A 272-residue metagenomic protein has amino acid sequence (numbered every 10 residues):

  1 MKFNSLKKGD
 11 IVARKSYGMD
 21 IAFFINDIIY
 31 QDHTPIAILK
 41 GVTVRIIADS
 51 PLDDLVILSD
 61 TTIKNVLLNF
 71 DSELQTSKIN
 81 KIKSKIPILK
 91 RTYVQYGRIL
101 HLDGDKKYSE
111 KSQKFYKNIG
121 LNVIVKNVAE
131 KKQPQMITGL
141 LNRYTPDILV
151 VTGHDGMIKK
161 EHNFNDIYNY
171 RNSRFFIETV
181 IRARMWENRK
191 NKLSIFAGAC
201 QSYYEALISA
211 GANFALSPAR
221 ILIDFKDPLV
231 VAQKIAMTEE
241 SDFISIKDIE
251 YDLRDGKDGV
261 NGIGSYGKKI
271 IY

Functional and structural regions predicted by a protein language model:
K2-M19: Short coil-to-beta transition motif at edge beta-strands of beta-rich domains
M19-Y30: Short beta-strand-centered aromatic/proline hotspots
Q31-G41: Short, solvent-exposed secondary-structure boundary/capping segments
V42-K90: Intrinsically disordered, low-complexity, charged/polar segments
Q113-I124: Short helix-loop-beta junction
L141-H154, A212: Proline-aspartate-enriched helix->loop->beta-strand connector
I177-I223: Catalytic cores of nucleophile-dependent amide-cleaving enzymes
A219-Y272: C-terminal functional extensions of proteins
